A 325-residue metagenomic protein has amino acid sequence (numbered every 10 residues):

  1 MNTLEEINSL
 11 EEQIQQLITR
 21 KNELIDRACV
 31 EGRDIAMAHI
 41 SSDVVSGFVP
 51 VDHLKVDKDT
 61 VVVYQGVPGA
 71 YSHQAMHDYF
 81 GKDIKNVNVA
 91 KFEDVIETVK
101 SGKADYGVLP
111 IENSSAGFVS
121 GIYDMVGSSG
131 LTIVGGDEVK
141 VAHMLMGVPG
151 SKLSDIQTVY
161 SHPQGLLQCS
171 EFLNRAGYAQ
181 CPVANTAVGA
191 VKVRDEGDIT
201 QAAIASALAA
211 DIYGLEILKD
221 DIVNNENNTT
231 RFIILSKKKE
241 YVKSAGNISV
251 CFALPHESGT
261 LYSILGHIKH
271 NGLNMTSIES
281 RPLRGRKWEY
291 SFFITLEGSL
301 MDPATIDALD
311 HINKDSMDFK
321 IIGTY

Functional and structural regions predicted by a protein language model:
M1-Y325: Domain-level signature for soluble enzymes in the chorismate/prephenate branch of the shikimate pathway
